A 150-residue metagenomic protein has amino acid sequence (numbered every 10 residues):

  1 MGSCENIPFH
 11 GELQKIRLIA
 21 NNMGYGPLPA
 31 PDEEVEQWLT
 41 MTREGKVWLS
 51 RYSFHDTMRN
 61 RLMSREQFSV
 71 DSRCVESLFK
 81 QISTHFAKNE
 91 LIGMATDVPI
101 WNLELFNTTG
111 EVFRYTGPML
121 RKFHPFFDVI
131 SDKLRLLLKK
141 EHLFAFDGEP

Functional and structural regions predicted by a protein language model:
M1-E36, R59-P150: Short, well-ordered, aromatic-rich surface patches in folded extracellular/luminal domains
A30-Y52: Short, flexible N-terminal segments of the mature chain
G45-V47, H55, T109-E111: Residues that cap or initiate secondary-structure elements
W48, Y52-M63: Acidic/histidine-rich, surface-exposed loop or edge segments in extracytoplasmic proteins
